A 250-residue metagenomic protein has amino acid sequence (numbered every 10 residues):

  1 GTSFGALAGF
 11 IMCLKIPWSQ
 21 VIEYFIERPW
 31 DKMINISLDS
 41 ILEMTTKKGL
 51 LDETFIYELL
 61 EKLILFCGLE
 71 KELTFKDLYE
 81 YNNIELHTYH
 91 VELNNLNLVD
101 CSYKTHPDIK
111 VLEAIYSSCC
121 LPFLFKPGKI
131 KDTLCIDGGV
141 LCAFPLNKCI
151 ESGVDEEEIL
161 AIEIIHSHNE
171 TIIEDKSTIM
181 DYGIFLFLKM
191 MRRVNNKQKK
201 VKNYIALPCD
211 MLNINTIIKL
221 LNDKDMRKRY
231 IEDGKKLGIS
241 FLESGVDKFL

Functional and structural regions predicted by a protein language model:
T2, F10-L250: Patatin-like phospholipase
